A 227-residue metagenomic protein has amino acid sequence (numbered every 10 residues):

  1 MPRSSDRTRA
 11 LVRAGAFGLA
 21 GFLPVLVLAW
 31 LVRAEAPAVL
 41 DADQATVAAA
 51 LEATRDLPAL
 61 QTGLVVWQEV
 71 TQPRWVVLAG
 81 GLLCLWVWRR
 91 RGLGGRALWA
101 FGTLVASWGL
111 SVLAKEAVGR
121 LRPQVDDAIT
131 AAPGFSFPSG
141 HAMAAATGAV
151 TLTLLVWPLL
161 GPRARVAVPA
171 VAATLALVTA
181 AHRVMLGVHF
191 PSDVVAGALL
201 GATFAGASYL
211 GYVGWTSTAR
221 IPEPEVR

Functional and structural regions predicted by a protein language model:
M1-W75, A117-I129: N-terminal transmembrane-helix/juxtamembrane module of multi-pass inner/ER membrane proteins
V12-A20, G80-G109: Interfacial segments of alpha-helical transmembrane regions
G15-F22, W75-L78, A97-F101, A146 (+1 more regions): Alpha-helical transmembrane segments
T46, W67, G80, A114 (+2 more regions): Divalent metal-coordination and catalytic microenvironments
A59, G92-A97, Q124, P162-A167: Membrane-helix interface segments
Q68-G92, A146-L152, V156: Hydrophobic alpha-helical transmembrane segments
L83, V125-R227: Membrane-embedded catalytic cores of phosphoryl/pyrophosphoryl-handling enzymes
S107-L121: Transmembrane alpha-helix/helix-exit interface in multi-pass inner-membrane proteins
